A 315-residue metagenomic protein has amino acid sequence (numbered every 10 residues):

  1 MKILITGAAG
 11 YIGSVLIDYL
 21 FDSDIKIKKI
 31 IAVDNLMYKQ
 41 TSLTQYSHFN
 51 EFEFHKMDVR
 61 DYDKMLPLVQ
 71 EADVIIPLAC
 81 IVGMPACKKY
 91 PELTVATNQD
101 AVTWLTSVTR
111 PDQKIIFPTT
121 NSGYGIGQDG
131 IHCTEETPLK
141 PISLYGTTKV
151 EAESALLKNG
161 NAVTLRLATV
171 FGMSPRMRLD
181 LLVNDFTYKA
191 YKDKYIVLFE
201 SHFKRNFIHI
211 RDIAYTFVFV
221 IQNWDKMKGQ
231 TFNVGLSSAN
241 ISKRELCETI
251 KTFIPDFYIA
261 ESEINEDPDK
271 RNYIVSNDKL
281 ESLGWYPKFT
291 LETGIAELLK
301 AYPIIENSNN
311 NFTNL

Functional and structural regions predicted by a protein language model:
M1-V74: N-terminal Rossmann/SDR dinucleotide-binding element
T6, V33, I75-A79, I115-N121 (+1 more regions): SDR active-site strand-loop-helix element
V59-A96: NAD(P)H-binding glycine-rich loop region in Rossmannoid oxidoreductase-like domains and their noncatalytic homologs
P77, T103-L144: Conserved Rossmann-fold NAD(P)-dependent oxidoreductase catalytic core, especially the SDR/UDP-sugar
D129-G130, I142, S154-R205, I210-I221 (+1 more regions): NAD(P)-dependent short-chain dehydrogenase/reductase
T148: Active-site helix of classical SDR
D193-K194, L198-L315: C-terminal substrate-binding subdomain of Rossmann-fold SDR/epimerase-dehydratase oxidoreductases
